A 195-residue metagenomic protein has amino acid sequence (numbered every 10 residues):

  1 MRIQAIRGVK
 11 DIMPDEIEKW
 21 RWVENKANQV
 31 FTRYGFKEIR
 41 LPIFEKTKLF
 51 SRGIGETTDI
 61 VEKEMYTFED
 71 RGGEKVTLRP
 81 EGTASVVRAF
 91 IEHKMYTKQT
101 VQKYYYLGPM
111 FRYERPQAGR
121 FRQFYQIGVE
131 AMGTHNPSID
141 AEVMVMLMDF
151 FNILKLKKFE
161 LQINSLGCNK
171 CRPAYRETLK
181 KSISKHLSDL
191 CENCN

Functional and structural regions predicted by a protein language model:
M1-N195: TRNA-recognition modules of translation machinery and tRNA-sensing kinases, especially anticodon-binding
